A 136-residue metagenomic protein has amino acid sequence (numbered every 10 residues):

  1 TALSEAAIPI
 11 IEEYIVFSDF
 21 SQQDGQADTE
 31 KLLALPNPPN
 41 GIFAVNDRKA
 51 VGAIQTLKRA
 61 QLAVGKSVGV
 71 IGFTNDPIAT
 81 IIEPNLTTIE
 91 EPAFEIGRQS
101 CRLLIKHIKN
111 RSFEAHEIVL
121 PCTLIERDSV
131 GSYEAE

Functional and structural regions predicted by a protein language model:
T1-E136: Bacterial carbohydrate/catabolite-sensing allosteric modules
